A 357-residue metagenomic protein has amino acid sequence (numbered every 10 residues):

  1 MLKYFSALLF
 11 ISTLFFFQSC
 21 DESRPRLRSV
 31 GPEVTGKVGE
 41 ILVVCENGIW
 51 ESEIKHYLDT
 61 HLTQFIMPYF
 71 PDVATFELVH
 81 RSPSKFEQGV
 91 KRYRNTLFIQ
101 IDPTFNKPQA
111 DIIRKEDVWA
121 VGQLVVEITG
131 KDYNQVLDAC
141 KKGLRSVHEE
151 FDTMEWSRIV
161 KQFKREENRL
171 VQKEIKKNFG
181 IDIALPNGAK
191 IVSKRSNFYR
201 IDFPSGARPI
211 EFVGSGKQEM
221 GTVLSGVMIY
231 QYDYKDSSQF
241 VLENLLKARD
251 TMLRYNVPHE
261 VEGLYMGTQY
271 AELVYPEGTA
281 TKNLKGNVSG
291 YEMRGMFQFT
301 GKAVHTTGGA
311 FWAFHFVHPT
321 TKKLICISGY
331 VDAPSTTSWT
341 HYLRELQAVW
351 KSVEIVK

Functional and structural regions predicted by a protein language model:
M1-F5: Positively charged n-region of N-terminal signal peptides that target proteins for export
F16-S19: C-terminal motif of bacterial Sec signal peptides marking the signal peptidase cleavage site
S23-G122, A139: Start-of-domain marker
P25-R28, V43-G48, P186-G263, G267 (+1 more regions): Secretory pathway targeting signatures of secreted, lumenal, and periplasmic proteins
A74-Q135, L253-T321: Signature of long, low-cysteine stretches enriched in small and polar/charged residues
I113-N178: Long, acidic/polar, low-complexity amphipathic helices and coiled-coil-like
Q123-D132, S225-Y232, K322-D332: Short, well-ordered beta-strand elements
L137-K161, I183, K322-K357: Surface-exposed amphipathic alpha-helical segments
